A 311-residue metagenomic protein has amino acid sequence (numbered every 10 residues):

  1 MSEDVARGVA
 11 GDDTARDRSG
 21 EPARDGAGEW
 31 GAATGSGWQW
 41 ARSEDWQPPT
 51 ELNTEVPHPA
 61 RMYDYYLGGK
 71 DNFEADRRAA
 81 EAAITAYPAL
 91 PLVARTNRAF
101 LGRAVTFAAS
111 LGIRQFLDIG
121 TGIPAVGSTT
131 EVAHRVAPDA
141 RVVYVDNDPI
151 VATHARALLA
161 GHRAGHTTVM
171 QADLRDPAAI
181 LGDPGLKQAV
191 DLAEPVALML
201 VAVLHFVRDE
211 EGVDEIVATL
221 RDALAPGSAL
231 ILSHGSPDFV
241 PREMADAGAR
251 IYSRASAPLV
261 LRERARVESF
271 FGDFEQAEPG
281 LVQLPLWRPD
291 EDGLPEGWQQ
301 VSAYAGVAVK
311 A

Functional and structural regions predicted by a protein language model:
M1-A172, D176-L192, S302: Rossmann-like AdoMet
M170, A197-L200, I216, A223-H234: Conserved beta-strand signature within the Rossmann-like core of class I S-adenosyl-L-methionine
L174-R175, P184-D214: A short SAM/SAH-binding and catalytic strip from SAM-dependent methyltransferases
L204-F206, G235-F239: Short "lid" loop at the C-terminus of a central beta-strand within the Rossmann-like core of SAM-dependent
T219-R221, F271: Class I S-adenosylmethionine-dependent transferase superfamily signal
M244-A265: Conserved Class I S-adenosyl-L-methionine
P258-L281: Short alpha-helix
G280, P285-A311: Core SAM-dependent methyltransferase catalytic element
